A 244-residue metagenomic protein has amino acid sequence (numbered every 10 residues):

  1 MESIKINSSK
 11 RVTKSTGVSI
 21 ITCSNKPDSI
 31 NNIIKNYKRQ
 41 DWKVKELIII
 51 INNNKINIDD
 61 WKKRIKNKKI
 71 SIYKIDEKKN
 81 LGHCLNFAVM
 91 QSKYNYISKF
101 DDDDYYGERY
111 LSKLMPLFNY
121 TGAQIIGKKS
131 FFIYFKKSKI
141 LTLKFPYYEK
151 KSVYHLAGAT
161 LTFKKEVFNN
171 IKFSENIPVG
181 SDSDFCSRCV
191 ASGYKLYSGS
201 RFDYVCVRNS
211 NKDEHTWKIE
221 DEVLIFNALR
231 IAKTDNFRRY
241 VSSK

Functional and structural regions predicted by a protein language model:
M1-R39: N-proximal low-complexity "stem/linker" segments adjacent to membrane-targeting elements
I34-K74: Acidic donor-binding segment of Leloir-type glycosyltransferases
I75-Q91: Glycine-rich, basic loop-to-helix element that forms the pyrophosphate-binding segment of sugar-nucleotide handling
G82, I133, K144-F163: A recurrent flexible, glycine/aromatic-enriched loop bordering the glycosyltransferase active site that acts as
K93-N95, H155-I171: Conserved nucleotide-sugar donor-binding and metal-coordinating catalytic region shared by glycosyltransferases
Y94-Y105: Short beta-strand-to-loop acidic/aromatic patch adjacent to the donor-nucleotide binding site
R109-I140: Conserved donor NDP-sugar-binding/catalytic core segment of glycosyltransferases
V179-F185, Y194: Acidic donor-binding loop at a coil-to-helix junction in glycosyltransferase catalytic cores that engages
